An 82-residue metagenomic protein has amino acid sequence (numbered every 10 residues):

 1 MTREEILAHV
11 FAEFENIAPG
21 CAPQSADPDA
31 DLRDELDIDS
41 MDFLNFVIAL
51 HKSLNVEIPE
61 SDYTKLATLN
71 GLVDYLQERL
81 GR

Functional and structural regions predicted by a protein language model:
M1-P23, Q77-R82: Thiotemplate assembly-line natural product biosynthesis machinery
I17-D37, S53-S61, K65: Phosphopantetheine carrier-protein modules
S40: Catalytic nucleophile serine of serine hydrolases, specifically the conserved "nucleophile elbow" pentapeptide
F46: Short active-site alpha-helical segment characteristic of glycosyltransferases and processive polysaccharide synthases
A67-L76: Short, cationic-aromatic polyanion-contact patches
